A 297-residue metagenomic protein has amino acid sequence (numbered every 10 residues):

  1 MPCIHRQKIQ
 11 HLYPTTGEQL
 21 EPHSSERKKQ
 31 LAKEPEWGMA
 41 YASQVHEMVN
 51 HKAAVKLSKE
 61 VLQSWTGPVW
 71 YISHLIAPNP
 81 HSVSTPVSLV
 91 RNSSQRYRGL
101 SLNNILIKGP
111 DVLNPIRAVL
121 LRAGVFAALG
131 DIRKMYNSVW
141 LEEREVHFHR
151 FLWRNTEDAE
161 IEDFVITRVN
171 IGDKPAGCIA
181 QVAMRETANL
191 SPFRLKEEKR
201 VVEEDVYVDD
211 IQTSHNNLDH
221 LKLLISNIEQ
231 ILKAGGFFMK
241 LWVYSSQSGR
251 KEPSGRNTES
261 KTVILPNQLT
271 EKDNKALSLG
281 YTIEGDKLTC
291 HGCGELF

Functional and structural regions predicted by a protein language model:
M1-F297: Conserved acidic
